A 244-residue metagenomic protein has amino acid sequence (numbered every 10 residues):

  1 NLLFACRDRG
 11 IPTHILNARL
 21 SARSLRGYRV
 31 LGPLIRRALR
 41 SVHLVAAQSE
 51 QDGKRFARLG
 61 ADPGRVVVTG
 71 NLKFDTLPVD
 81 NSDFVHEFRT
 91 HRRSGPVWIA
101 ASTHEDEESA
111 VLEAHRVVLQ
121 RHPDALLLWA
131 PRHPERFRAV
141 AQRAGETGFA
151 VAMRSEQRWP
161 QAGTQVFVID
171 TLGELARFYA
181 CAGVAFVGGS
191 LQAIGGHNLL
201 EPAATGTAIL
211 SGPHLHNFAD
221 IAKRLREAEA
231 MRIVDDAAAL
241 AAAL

Functional and structural regions predicted by a protein language model:
N1-L244: Nucleotide-activated sugar donor-binding and catalytic core shared by glycosyltransferases and related lipid-linked
